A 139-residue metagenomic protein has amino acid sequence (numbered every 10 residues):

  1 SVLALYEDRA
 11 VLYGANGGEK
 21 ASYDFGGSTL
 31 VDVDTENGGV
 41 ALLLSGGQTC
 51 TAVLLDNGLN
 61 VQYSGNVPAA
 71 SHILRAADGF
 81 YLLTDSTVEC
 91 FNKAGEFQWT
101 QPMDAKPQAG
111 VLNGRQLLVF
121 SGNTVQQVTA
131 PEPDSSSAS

Functional and structural regions predicted by a protein language model:
S1, F25-G38, N66-D78, D104-Q116: Repeated scaffold domains used in trafficking and secretory/extracellular systems, primarily beta-propellers
S1-A4, A10: Solenoidal tandem-repeat scaffolds enriched in leucines and small polar residues
A4, L42-L43, L82, V119: Residue position within the beta-strands of beta-propeller blades
Y6-D8, A15, E36, Q48 (+4 more regions): Short loop/turn segments that connect beta-strands within the blades of beta-propeller domains, predominantly WD40
D8-Y13, Q48-V53, T87-F91, T124-P131: Structural motif
G18-D24, G58-G65, E96-Q101: A short beta-strand motif characteristic of beta-propeller blades
G47, N60, S64-C90: Loop/turn-rich, solvent-exposed surfaces of beta-rich toroidal or solenoidal domains
P102-S139: Blade-level signature of beta-propeller repeat domains, shared across WD40, Kelch, NHL, RCC1 and BNR/Asp-box propellers
